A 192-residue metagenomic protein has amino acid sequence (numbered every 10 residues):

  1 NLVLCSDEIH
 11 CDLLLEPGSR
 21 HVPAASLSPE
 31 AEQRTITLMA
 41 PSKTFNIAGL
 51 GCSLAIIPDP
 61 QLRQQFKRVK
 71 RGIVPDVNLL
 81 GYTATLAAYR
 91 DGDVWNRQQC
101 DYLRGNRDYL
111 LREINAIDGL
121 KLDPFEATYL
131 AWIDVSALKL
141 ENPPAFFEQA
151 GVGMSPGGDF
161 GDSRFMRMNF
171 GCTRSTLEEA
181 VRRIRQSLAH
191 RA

Functional and structural regions predicted by a protein language model:
N1-G18: Catalytic PLP-binding core of fold-type I/II PLP enzymes
N1-V3, R34-I36, G153: Proline-centered loop/turn at the N-terminus of a beta-strand
L4-S6, P75, M154-P156: Hydrophobic residues in well-ordered beta-strands that form the structural core
S28-R104, L111: Conserved core segment of the aminotransferase class I/II
A31, A145, Q149-S155, D159-A192: PLP-dependent enzyme catalytic core of the Aspartate aminotransferase-like
P58-D59, R90, D134-S136, G171-T173: Residue-level recognition of strand-loop junctions within catalytic nucleotide-signaling folds
L86, Y102-L111, K121-D134: Conserved glycine-rich beta-strand-loop-beta hairpin in the small C-terminal domain of fold type I
